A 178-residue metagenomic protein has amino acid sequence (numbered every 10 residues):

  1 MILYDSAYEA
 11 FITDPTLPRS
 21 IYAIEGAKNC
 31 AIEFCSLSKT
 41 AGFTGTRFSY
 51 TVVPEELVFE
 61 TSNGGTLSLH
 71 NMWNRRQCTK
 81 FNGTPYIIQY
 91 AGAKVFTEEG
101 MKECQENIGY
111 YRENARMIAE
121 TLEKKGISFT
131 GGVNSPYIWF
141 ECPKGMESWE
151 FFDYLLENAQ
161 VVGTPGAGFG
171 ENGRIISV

Functional and structural regions predicted by a protein language model:
M1-V178: PLP-dependent class I/II
